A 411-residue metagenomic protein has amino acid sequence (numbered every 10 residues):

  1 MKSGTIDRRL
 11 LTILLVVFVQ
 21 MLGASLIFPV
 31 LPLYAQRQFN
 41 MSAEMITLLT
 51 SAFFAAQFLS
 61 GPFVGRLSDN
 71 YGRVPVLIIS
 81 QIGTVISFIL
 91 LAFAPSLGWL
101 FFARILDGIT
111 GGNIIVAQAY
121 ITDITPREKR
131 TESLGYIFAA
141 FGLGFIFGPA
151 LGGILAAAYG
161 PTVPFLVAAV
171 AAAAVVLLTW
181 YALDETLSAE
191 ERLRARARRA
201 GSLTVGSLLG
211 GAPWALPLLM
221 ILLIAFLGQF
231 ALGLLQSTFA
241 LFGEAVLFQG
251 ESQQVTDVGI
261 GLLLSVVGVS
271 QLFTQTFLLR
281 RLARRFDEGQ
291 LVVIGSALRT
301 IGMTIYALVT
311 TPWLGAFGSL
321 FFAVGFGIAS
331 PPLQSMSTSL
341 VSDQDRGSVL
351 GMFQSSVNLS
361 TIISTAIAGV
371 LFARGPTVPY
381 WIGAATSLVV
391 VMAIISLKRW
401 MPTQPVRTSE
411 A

Functional and structural regions predicted by a protein language model:
M1-I6, D184-I221, A411: Juxtamembrane intracellular "pre-TM" segments in multi-pass secondary transporters
V30-A43, T238-V258: Short amphipathic helix-loop junctions that connect adjacent transmembrane helices in Major Facilitator Superfamily/SLC
N40, G72, F93-G98, V309-T310: Helix-breaking motifs and short loop linkers at transmembrane-helix boundaries and internal kinks in secondary membrane
F54-P62, G112, F145-I146, G268-T276 (+1 more regions): Residue-level signature of mid-helix packing/kink "hotspots" within the transmembrane helices of 12-pass Major
G61-G72, F273-D287, F372: Helix-to-loop junctions at the C-terminal end of transmembrane segments in multipass secondary transporters
P75-L90, Q290-T304: Structural signature of the two symmetry-related core transmembrane helices
A103-G142: Cytoplasmic helix-loop-helix junction between adjacent transmembrane helices in 12-TM secondary transporters
G289-L333: C-terminal transmembrane helical hairpin of 12-TM major facilitator-type secondary transporters
